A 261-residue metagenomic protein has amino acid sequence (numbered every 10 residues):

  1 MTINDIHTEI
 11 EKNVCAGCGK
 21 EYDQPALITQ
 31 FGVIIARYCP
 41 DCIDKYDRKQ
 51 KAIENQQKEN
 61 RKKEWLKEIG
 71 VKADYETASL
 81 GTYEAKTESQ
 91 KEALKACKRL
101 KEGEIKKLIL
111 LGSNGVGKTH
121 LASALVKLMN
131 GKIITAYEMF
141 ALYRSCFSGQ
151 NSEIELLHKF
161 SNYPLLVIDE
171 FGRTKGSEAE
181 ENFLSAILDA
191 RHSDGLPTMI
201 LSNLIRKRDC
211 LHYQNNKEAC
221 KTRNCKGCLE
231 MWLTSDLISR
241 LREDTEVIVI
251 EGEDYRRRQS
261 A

Functional and structural regions predicted by a protein language model:
M1-K91, Q259-A261: A short, basic N-terminal segment
K91-K95, V126, N130-N162, K175-E178 (+1 more regions): Short glycine-rich substrate-engagement loop in P-loop NTPases that contacts/grips substrate
R99-I105: Phosphate-binding P-loop
I105-A122: Walker A/P-loop nucleotide-binding motif
K106, N162-L165, D194-I200: Loop/turn-to-beta-strand initiation segments
M139-A141, S145-C146, R173-A261: Replace "adjacent to P-loop NTPase cores in ATP/GTP-dependent enzymes" with "adjacent to NTP-binding cores
D169-F171: Walker B catalytic acidic pair
